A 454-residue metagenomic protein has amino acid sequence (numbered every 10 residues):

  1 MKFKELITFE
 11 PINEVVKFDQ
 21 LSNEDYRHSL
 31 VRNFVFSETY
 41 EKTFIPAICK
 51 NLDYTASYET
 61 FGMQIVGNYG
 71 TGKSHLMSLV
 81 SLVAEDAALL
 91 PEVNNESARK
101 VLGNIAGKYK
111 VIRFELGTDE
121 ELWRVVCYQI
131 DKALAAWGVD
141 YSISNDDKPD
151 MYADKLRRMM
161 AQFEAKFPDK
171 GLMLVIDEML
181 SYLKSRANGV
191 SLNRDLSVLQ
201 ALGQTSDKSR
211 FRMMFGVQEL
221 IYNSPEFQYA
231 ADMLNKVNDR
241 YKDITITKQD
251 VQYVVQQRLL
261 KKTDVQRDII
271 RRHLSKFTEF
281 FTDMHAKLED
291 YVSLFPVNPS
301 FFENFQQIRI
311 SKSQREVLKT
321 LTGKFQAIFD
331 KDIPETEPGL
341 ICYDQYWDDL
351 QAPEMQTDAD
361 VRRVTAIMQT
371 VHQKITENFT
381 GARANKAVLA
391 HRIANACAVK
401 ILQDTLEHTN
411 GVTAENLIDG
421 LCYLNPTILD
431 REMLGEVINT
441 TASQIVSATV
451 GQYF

Functional and structural regions predicted by a protein language model:
M1-T71, V83, M233-K248, Q252-K262: Walker A/P-loop-proximal flanking segment of P-loop NTPase domains
V15-V16, R99-E120, A201-G339, Y343-W347: Conserved P-loop NTPase catalytic core
E59, S81-K110, W137-D154, P225 (+1 more regions): Flexible phosphate/Mg2+-sensing switch loops adjacent to catalytic phosphate-binding sites
S74, W123: Walker A/P-loop
L76, V80: Hydrophobic positions on the alpha1 helix immediately C-terminal to the Walker A/P-loop
R158-F167, N193-M213, V237-Y241, T441: Substrate-engagement module of ASCE P-loop NTPases
F163-L192: Conserved P-loop NTPase "ATPase switch" module shared by AAA+ and STAND
G171, S185-G189, E279-R392, K400-T413 (+2 more regions): C-terminal helical "lid" subdomain and adjoining coupling/linker elements of P-loop NTPases
